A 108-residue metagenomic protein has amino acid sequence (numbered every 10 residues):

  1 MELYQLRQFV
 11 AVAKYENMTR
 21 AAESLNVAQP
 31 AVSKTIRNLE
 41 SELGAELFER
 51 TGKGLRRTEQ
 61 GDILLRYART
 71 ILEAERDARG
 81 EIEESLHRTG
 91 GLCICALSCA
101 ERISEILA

Functional and structural regions predicted by a protein language model:
M1-Y15, S33, D62: Short alpha-helical elements of helix-turn-helix
V10-A28: Short helix-boundary/capping micro-motifs
N17-M18, I36, R50: Helix-turn-helix DNA-binding elements, focusing on the entry/boundary residues of the two helices that contact DNA
S24-L25, I36, L43: Core residues of bacterial helix-turn-helix
A28-N38: Residues within the DNA-recognition helix of helix-turn-helix
P30, D77, H87-A108: N-terminal winged-helix
E40-R57: A short LG(V/I)-centered, amphipathic sequence patch enriched for acidic residue(s) preceding the LG motif
E42-L43, L64-L86: Alpha-helical linker/hinge and terminal dimerization helices associated with HTH transcriptional regulators
